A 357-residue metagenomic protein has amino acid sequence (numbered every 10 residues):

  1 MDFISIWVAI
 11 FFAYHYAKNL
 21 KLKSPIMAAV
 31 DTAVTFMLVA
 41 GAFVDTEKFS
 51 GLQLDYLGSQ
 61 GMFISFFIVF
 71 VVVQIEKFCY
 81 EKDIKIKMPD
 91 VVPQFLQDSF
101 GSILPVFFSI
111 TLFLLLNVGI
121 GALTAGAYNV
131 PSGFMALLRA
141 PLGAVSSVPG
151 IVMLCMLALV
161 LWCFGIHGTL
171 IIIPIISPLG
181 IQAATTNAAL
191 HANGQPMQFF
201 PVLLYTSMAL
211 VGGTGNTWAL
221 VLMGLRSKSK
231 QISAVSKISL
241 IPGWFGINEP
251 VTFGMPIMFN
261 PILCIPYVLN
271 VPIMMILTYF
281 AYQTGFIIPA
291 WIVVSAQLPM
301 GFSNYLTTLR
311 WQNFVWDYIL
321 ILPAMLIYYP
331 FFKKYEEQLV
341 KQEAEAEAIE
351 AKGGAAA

Functional and structural regions predicted by a protein language model:
M1-D2, I6-F164, S295-A357: Signature of multi-pass transmembrane helix bundles
M1-H15, V30, V34, A192-I262 (+1 more regions): Alpha-helical membrane segments and immediately flanking helix-loop junctions that form or couple to the substrate/ion
W7, F11-H15, F67, V71 (+12 more regions): Residues within alpha-helical transmembrane segments of multi-pass membrane proteins, especially transporters, ion
S24-A28, I64, I86, G150 (+6 more regions): Generic detector of bulky aromatic hydrophobic side chains
M27-F36, G165, I173-P178, Y267-M274 (+1 more regions): Central hydrophobic cores of alpha-helical transmembrane segments in multi-pass integral membrane proteins
F107-S227: Generic multipass alpha-helical transmembrane bundles of integral membrane proteins
T185-M197, V221, I238, P242 (+1 more regions): Transmembrane alpha-helical segments and their short flanking loops that form helix-hairpins/helix-helix interfaces
